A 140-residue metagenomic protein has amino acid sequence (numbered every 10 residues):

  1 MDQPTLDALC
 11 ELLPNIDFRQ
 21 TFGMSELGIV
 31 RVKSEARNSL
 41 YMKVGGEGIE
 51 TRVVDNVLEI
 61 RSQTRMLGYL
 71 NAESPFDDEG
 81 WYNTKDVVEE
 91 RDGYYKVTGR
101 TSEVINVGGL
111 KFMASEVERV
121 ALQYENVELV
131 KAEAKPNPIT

Functional and structural regions predicted by a protein language model:
M1-N38: Gly/Ser/Thr-rich phosphate-binding loop
D2, R65-G68, V104: Short, acidic Gly/Pro/Ser/Thr-rich loop/turn segments
L6-C10, L70, N106, E118: A short local structural element in Rossmann-fold oxidoreductases
I16, I49, V127-E128: A structural micro-motif
R19-E26, K43-G46, K135: Beta-strand->loop->alpha-helix junctions that form or flank phosphate-binding loops in nucleotide-handling enzymes
G23, S62, K85-T140: AMP-binding/adenylate-forming catalytic core of the ANL superfamily
K43-E47, R52-G80, L110-F112: Conserved ATP/PPi-binding loop(s) of AMP-dependent carboxylate-activating enzymes
